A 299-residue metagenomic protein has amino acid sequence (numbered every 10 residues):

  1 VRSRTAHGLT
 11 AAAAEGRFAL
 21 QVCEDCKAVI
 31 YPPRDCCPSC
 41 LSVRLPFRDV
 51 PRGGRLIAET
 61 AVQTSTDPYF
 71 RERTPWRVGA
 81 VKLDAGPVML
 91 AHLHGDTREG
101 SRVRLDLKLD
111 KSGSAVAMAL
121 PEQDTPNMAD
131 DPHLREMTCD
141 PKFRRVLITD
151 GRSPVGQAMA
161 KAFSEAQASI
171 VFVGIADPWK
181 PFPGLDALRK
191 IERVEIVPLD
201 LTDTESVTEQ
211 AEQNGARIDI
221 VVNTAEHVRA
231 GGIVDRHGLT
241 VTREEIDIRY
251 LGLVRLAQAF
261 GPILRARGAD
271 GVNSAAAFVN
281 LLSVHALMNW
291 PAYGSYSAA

Functional and structural regions predicted by a protein language model:
R135-F172: Canonical Rossmann dinucleotide-binding motif of NAD(H)/NADP(H)-dependent dehydrogenases/reductases, specifically
A168-G184: Conserved glycine-rich Rossmann-like NAD(P)H-binding loop of the short-chain dehydrogenase/reductase
L188-T204: Rossmann-fold cofactor-recognition segment
E226-R243, A266, D270-V272, A292: Conserved mid-core segment of classical short-chain dehydrogenase/reductases
A257-Q258: A short, exposed helix-loop element centered on a Lys and neighboring polar residues
S283: Residue(s) in the substrate-gating loop at a strand-loop-helix junction that position the organic substrate next
M288-G294: Active-site loop immediately N-terminal to the catalytic Tyr-X3-Lys motif of short-chain dehydrogenase/reductase
